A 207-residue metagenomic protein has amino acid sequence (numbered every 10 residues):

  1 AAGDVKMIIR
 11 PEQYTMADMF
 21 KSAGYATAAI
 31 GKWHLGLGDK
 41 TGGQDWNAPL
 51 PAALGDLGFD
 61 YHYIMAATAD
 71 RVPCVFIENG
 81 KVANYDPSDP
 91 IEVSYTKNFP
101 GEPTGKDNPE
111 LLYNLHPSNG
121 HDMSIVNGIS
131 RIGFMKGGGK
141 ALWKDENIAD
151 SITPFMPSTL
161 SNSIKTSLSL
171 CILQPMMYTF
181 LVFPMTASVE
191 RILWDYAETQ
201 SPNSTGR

Functional and structural regions predicted by a protein language model:
A1-R207: Formylglycine-dependent sulfatase
